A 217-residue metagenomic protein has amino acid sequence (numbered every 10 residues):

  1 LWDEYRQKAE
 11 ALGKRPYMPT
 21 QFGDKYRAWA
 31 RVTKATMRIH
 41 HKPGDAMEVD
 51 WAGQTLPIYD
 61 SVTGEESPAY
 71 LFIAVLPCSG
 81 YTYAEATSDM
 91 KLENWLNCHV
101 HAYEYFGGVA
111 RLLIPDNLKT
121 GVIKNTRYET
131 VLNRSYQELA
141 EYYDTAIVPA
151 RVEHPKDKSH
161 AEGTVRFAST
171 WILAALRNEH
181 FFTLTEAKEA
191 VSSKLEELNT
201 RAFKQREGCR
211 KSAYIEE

Functional and structural regions predicted by a protein language model:
W2-H160, T164, A168-T170, A174 (+2 more regions): Secondary-structure boundary/capping micro-motif
V165-E217: Active-site-proximal acidic segments at structured loop/helix or strand boundaries that coordinate catalytic metals
